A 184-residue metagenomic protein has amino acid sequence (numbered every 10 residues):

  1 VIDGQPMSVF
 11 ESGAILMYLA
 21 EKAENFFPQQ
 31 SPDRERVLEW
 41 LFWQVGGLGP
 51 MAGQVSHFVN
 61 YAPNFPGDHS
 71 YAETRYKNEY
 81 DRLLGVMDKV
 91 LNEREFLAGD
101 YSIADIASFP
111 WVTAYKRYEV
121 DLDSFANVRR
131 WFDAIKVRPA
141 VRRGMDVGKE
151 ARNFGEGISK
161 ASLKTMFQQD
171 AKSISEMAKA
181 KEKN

Functional and structural regions predicted by a protein language model:
V1-T74, D88, I174-N184: GST-like domain detector, emphasizing the conserved glutathione-binding G-site in the N-terminal thioredoxin-like
S8-E11, D33, E79, S102 (+1 more regions): An acidic site on a long C-lobe helix of protein kinase domains
F10, F42-W43, Y76, L84 (+3 more regions): Tryptophan-centric aromatic hotspots in well-structured domains and transmembrane helices
I15, M87, D105-I106, I135-V141: Residue-level signal for nonpolar/aromatic packing positions in well-ordered secondary structure
N25, K89-D100, P139-G144: Surface-exposed helix-capping loop/turn segments at secondary-structure junctions
R36, R75-R82, V86-K89, N127-R130: A non-catalytic, amphipathic alpha-helix used as a structural packing/dimerization or gating element in enzyme scaffolds
G47, A52-S56, F96-S124, R129-I135: GST superfamily/GST-like fold recognition
G148-N184: Acidic/histidine-enriched, glycine/proline-rich intrinsically disordered or flexible terminal extensions
